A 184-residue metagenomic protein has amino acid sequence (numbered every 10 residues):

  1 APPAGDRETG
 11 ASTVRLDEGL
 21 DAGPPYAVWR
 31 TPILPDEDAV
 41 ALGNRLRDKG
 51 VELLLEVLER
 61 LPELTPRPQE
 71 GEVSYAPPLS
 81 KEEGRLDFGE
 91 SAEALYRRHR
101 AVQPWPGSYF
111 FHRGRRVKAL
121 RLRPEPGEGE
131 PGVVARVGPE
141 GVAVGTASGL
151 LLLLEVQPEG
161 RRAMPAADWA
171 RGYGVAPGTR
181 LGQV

Functional and structural regions predicted by a protein language model:
A1-A76, S80-E82: Donor/substrate-binding cores of folate-linked one-carbon enzymes
T9-A11, G23, W29, G84 (+3 more regions): Change "...and in nucleic-acid phosphodiester-cleaving endonucleases..." to "...and in nucleic-acid processing enzymes
P68, S80, D87, M164-P165: Alpha-helix initiation/capping motif
P77-P78, E83-F88, A94: Active-site loop ensemble at the mouth of alpha/beta enzyme cores that anchors a bound cofactor
F88-V184: An anion-binding loop in the catalytic cleft
